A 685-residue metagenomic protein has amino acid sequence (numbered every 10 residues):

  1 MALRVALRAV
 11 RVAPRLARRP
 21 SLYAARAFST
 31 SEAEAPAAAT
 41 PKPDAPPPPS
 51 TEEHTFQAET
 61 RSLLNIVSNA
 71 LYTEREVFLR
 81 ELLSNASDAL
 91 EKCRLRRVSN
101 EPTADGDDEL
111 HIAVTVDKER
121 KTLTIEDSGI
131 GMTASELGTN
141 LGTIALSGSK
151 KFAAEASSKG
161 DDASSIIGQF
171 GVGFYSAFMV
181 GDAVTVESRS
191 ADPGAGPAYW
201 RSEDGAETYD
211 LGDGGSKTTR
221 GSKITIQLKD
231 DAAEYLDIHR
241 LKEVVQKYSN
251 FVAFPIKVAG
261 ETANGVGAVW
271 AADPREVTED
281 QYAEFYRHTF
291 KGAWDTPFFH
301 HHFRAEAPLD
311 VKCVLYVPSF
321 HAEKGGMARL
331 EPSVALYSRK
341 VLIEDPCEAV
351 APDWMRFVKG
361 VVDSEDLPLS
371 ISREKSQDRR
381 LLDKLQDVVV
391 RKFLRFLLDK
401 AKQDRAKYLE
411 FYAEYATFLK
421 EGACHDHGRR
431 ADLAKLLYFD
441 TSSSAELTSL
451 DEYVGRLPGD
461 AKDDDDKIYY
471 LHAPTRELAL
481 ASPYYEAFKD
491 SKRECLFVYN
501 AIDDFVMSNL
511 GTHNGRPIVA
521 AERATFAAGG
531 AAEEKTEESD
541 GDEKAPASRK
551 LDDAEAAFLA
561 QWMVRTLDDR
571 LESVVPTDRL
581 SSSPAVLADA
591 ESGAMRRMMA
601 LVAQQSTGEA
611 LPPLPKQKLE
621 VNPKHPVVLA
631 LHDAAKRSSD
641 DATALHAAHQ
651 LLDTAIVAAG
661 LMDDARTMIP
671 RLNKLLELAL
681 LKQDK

Functional and structural regions predicted by a protein language model:
M1-A17: N-terminal chloroplast transit peptides
L3, A9, A89-V98, F152-A153 (+2 more regions): Charged, low-complexity, helix-prone segments enriched in Lys/Glu/Asp/Gln
V5-L7, L22-A25, T51-E53, A268-W270 (+1 more regions): Hydrophobic transmembrane signal anchors and adjacent membrane-proximal interface regions, especially in viral
V12, T30-E34, K685: N-terminal organelle transit peptides
A17-P20, Q683: Short, flexible helical or helix-coil boundary motifs
P20-L22, E34, T40-P43, F251 (+2 more regions): Short, amphipathic alpha-helical segments
L22-Y235, E243, K462: GHKL (Bergerat-fold) ATPase N-terminal catalytic module, capturing the glycine-rich phosphate-binding loop and acidic
I166, V184-T208, K229-A233, I238-K685: GHKL/Bergerat-fold ATPase module in large chromosome/replication-associated machines
